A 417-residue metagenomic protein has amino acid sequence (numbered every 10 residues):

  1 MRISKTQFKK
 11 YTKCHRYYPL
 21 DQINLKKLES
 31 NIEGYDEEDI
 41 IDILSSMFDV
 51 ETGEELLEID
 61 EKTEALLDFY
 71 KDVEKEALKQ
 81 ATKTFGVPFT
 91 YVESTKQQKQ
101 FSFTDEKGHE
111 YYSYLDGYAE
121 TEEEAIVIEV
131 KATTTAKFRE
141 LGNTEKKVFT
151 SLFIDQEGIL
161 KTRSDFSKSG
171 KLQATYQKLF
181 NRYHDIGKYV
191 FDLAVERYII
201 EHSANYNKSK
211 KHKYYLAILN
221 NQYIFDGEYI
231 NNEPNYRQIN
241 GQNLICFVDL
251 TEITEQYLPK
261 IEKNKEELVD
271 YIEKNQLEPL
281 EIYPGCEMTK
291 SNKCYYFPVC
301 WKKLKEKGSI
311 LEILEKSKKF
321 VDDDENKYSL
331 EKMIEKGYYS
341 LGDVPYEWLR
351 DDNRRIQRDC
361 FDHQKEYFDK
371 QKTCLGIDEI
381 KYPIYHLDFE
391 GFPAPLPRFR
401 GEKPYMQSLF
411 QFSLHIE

Functional and structural regions predicted by a protein language model:
M1-V127, T133-T162, G308-D369: Metal-dependent nuclease catalytic cores that hydrolyze phosphodiester bonds in DNA/RNA, characterized by
L20-D21, I128, A136-F138, F225 (+2 more regions): Short helix/loop capping segments that flank catalytic or ligand/cofactor-binding pockets
L25-K27, G142-K147, Y229-N235, F399-Q407: Short secondary-structure boundary/capping segments
S94-S102, P383-P393, P397: Two-metal-ion RNase H-like nuclease active-site motif
E122, V130-T135, A217-Q222, V299 (+1 more regions): An acidic- and aromatic-residue-enriched active-site/binding cleft used to recognize and process polar
F149-V190, I199-Y296, W301-L304: Metal-dependent nuclease catalytic regions and adjoining charged, substrate-binding loops involved in nucleic-acid end
R354-I384, F389-P393: A contiguous, basic/glycine-rich beta-loop/short-helix subdomain that forms a polymer-engagement track
F392-E417: Metal-dependent catalytic core segments for phosphate chemistry
